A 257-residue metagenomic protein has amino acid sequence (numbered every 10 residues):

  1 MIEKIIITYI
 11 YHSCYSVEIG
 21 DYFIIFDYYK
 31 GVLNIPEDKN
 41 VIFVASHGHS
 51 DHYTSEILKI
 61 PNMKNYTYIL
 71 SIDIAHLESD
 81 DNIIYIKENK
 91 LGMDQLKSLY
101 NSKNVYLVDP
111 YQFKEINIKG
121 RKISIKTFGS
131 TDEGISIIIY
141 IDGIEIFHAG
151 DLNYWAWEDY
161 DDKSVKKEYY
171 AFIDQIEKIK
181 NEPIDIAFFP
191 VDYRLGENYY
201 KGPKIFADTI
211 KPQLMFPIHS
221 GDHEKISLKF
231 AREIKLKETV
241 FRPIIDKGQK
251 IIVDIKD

Functional and structural regions predicted by a protein language model:
M1-D38, S98-P183, G248-D257: Core dinuclear metal-dependent hydrolase active-site scaffold
I6-H12, I84-K119, Y199-D257: Binuclear metal-ion centers of metallo-dependent hydrolases, dominated by the metallo-beta-lactamase
I24-I25, V44, I69, I146-A149 (+2 more regions): Structural motif
K30-L77, E177-F188: Active-site metal-binding motif and surrounding structural segment of the metallo-beta-lactamase
G31-N34, G48-Y53, A75-E78, K114 (+4 more regions): Active-site environment of divalent metal-dependent phosphoester hydrolases
E37-D38, S55-L58, D81-I83, Y160-D161 (+2 more regions): Short amphipathic alpha-helical segments
F43, K59-M63, S164-K167, K204-A207 (+1 more regions): Glycine-rich, phosphate-binding/catalytic loops in enzymes
A171-E177, G196-I205: A short, acidic, amphipathic alpha-helical segment used as a generic capping/interface helix at domain edges
